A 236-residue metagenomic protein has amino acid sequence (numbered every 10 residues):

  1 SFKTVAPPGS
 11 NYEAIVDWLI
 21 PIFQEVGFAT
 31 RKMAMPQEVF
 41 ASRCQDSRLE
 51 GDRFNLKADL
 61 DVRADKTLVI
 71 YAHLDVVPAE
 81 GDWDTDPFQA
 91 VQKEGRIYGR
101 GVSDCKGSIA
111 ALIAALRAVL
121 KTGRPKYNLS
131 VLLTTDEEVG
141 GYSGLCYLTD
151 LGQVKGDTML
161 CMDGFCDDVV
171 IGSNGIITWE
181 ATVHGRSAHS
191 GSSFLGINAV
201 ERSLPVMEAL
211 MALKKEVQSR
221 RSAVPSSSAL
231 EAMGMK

Functional and structural regions predicted by a protein language model:
S1-Y98, T122-R124: Acidic/His- and Gly-rich active-site-bordering loop/insert found across diverse amide/peptide-bond hydrolases
A29, I97-G107, G191-A199: Short alpha-helix boundary/capping segments
A72-L74, E94, T135-D136, M162-F165 (+1 more regions): Fold-independent oxyanion-binding glycine-rich loops and adjacent beta-strand/coil segments at enzyme active sites
D82, K93-G95, A115-S130, L210-R221: Phosphate-handling active-site elements
C105-T178: Acidic/histidine-rich catalytic neighborhood of metal-dependent amide-processing enzymes
C146, D150-K236: Midchain, well-structured core segments that form catalytic/ion-binding scaffolds
